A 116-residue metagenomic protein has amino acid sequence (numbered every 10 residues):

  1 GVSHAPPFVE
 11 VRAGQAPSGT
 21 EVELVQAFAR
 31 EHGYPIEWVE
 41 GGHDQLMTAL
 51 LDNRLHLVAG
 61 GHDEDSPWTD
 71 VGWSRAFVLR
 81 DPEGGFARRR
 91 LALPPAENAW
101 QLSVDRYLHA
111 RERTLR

Functional and structural regions predicted by a protein language model:
G1-G61: Extracytoplasmic small-molecule ligand-binding "clamshell" domains of the periplasmic binding protein/Venus flytrap
E10-V11, P67-D70, S103: Short glycine-/acidic-enriched loop or helix-start segments at secondary-structure transitions that form or flank
V22-H32, P82-R116: Extended ligand-binding regions for polar small-molecule ligands
V39-N98: Acidic, polar ligand-binding/catalytic clefts
